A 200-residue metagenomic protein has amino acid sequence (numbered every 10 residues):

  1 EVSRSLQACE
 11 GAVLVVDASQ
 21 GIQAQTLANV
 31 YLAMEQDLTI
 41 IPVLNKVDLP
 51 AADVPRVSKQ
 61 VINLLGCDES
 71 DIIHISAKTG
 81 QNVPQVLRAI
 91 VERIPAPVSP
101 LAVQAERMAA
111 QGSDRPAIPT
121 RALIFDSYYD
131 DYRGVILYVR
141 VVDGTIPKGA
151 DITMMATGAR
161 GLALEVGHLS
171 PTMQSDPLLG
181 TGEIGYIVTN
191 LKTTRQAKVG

Functional and structural regions predicted by a protein language model:
R4, A28, L32, R56 (+4 more regions): Alpha-helical scaffold segments in soluble metabolic enzymes
R4-A8, G21-I22, L32-Q36, L65-C67 (+2 more regions): Conserved catalytic network of the ASCE P-loop NTPase/AAA+ motor domain
L6-L27, M34-R56: Conserved Switch II/interswitch segment of TRAFAC-class P-loop GTPases
K46-E69, R88: GTPase G-domain guanine-specificity segment
L65-V199: Conserved catalytic-core segments of large NTP-driven translation/proteostasis enzymes
